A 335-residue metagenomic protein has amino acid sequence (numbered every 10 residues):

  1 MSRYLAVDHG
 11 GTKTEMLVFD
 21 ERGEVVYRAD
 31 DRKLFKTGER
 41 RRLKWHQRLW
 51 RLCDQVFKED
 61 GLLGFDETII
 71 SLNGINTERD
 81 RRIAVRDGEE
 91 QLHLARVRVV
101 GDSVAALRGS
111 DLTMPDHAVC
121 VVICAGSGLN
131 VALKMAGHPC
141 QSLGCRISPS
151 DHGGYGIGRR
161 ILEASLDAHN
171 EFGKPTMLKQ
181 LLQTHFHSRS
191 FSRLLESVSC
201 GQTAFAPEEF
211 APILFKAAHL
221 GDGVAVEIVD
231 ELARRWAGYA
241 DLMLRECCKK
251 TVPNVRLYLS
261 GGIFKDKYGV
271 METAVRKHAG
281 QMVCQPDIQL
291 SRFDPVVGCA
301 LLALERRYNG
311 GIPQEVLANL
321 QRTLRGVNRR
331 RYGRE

Functional and structural regions predicted by a protein language model:
M1-F65, S110-A118, L162-E335: ATP-binding/phosphotransfer module of carbohydrate and carboxylate kinases, centering on a glycine-rich
H9-G10, N73, G101-S103, A125-S127 (+2 more regions): Fold-independent oxyanion-binding glycine-rich loops and adjacent beta-strand/coil segments at enzyme active sites
F19, G109, A132-A136: Short beta-strand-to-turn element immediately C-terminal to the catalytic PLP-Schiff-base lysine in fold type I
C53-R98, S110-D111: Short beta-strand-loop/turn "lid" adjacent to the catalytic site in phosphate-handling enzymes
I69-I75, D102, A125-S127, V255-K265: Glycine-rich beta-strand-to-loop/alpha-helix junction loops that act as flexible
G88-L92, H138-R146, H278-P286: Glycine/charged-rich beta-loop-alpha catalytic/anionic-binding loops adjacent to active sites
V97-A105, V122-A125, S150-H152, D287-V297: Active-site nucleophile and cofactor-binding loops and adjacent substrate-binding regions of central metabolic enzymes
M114-G173, N328, Y332-R334: Glycine-rich phosphate-binding loop of actin/hexokinase-like ATP-binding domains
